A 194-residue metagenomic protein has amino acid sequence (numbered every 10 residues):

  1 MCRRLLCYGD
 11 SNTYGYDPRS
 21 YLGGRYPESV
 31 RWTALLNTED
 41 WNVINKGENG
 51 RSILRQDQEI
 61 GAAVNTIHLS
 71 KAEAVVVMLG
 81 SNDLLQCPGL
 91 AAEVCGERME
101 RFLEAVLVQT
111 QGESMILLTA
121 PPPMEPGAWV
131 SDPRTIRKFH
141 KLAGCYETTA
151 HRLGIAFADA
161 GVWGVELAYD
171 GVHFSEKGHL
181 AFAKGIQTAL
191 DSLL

Functional and structural regions predicted by a protein language model:
C2-L6, N12-E104, G127-W129, R137-K141 (+1 more regions): Conserved SGNH/GDSL esterase-like catalytic core that processes O-acyl groups on lipids and polysaccharides
Y8-G9, L118: Short hydrophobic segments within beta-strands
N42-I44, S114, G154-A156: Conserved beta-strand segments of alpha/beta enzyme cores
N45-G47, T119, D159-G161: Residue-level recognition of beta-strand->loop/alpha-helix junctions
I67-K71, T110-Q111, L193: Glycine-rich phosphate-binding loop signature in dinucleotide/nucleotide-binding domains
L107-M115: A short helix->loop->beta-strand "cap" motif at the edges of active sites that frequently abuts
P123-D159: Substrate-gating cap/lid alpha-helix
D170-L194: Histidine-centered active-site loop/cap adjacent to the catalytic His in serine esterases/O-acetyl transfer systems
